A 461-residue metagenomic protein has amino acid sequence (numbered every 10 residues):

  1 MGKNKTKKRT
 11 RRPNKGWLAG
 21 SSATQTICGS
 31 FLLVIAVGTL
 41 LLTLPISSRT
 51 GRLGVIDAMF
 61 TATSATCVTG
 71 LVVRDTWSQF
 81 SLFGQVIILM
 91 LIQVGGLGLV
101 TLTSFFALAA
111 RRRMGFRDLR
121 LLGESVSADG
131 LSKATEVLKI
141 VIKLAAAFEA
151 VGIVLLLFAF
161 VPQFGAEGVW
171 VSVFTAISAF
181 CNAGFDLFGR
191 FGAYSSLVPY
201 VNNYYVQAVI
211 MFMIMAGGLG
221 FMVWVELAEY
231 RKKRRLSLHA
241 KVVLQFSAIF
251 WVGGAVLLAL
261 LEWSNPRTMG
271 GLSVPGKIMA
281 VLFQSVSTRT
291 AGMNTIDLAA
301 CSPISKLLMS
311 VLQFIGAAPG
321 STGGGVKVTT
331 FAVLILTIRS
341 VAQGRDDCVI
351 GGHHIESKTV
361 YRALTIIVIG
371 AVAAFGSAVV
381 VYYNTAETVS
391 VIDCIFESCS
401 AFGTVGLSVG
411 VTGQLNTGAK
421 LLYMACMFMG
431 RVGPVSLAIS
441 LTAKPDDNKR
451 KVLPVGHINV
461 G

Functional and structural regions predicted by a protein language model:
M1-G461: Membrane-proximal intracellular helices of multi-pass ion channels
